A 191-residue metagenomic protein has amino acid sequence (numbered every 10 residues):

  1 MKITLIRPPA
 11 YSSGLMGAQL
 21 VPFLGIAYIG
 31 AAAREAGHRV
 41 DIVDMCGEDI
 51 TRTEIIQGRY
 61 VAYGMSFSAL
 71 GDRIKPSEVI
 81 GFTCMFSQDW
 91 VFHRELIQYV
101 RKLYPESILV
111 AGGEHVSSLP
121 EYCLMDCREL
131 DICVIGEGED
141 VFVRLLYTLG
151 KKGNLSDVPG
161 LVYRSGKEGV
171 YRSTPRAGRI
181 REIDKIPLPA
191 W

Functional and structural regions predicted by a protein language model:
K2, A32-I180: Glycine-rich beta-alpha loop elements in corrinoid/cobalamin-binding modules across cobalamin-dependent enzymes
K2-G17: Nucleotide-activated donor-dependent transferases that construct or modify glycoconjugates
S13-L15, W90-F92, D184: Short acidic, gly/pro-rich beta-turn/loop elements at beta-sheet edges and active-site/ligand-binding grooves
G14-I26: Glycine- and acidic-residue-enriched helix-capping/strand-helix junction motifs
F23, G160, L188-A190: Hydrophobic residues in alpha-helical membrane-spanning segments
A27-A31: Hydrophobic structural segments
R179-W191: A short, charged helix-loop
